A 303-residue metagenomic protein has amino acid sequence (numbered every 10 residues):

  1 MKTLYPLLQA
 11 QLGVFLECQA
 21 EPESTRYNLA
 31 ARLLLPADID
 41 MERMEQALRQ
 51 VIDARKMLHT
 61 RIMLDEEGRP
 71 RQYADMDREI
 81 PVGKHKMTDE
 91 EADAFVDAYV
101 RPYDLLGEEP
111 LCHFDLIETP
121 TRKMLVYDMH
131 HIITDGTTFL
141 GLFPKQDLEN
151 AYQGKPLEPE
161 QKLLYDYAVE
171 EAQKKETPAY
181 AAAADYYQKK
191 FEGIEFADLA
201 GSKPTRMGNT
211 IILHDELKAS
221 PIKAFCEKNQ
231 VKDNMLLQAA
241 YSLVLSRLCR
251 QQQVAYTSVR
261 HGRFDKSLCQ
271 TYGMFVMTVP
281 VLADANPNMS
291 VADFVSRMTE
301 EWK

Functional and structural regions predicted by a protein language model:
M1-P22, E45-E90, E108-P110, A151 (+2 more regions): Short amphipathic alpha-helices and their capping loops
T3-P6, S24-R43, A92, L106-Y127 (+4 more regions): Gly/Ser/Thr-rich phosphate-binding loops and adjoining beta-strand/alpha-helix segments that form adenosine-phosphate
L4-P6, A10, I117-L163: Active-site-proximal acidic secondary-structure segment that organizes catalysis
Q46-A54, A98-P102, I132, F225 (+3 more regions): Amphipathic alpha-helical regulatory segments at dimerization interfaces that relay allosteric signals between sensory
I52, K145-Q153, S242-S246, P280: Short amphipathic alpha-helical signal-transduction/dimerization elements
R55, H59, T134-E149, Q252-V259 (+1 more regions): Extended, hydrophobic beta-loop-alpha segments that form or line the acyl/peptidyl-thioester binding and transfer paths
F191, F275-K303: Helical lid/core segments from catalytic subdomains that handle acyl or acyl-like groups
